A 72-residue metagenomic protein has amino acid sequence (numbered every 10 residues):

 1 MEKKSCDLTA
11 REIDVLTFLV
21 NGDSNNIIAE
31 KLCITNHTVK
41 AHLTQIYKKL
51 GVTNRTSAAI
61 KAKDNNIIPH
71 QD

Functional and structural regions predicted by a protein language model:
E2-T38, H70: Helix-turn-helix DNA-binding segment
R11, H42-Q45: Residues within the DNA-recognition helix of helix-turn-helix
I13-T17, Y47, A59: Hydrophobic residues on short alpha-helical segments
L16-F18, T44, N65-I67: Short amphipathic alpha-helical "recognition" segments used for binding
K48-D72: Basic, Lys/Arg-enriched C-terminal extension of HTH/homeodomain DNA-binding domains
